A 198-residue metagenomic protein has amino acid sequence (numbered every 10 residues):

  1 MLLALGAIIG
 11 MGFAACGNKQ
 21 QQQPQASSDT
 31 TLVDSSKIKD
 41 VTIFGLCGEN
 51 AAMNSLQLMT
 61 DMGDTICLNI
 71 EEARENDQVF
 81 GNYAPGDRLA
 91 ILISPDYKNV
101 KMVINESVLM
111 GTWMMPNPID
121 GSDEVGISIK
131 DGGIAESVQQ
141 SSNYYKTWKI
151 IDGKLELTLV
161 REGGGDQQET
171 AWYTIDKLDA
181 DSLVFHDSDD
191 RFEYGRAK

Functional and structural regions predicted by a protein language model:
M1-L3: Bacterial N-terminal signal peptides that target proteins for export
G12-A15: C-terminal motif of bacterial Sec signal peptides marking the signal peptidase cleavage site
G17-Y145, K154-K198: Lipid interaction determinants
I151: Change "in soluble alpha/beta enzymes" to "in soluble alpha/beta proteins
